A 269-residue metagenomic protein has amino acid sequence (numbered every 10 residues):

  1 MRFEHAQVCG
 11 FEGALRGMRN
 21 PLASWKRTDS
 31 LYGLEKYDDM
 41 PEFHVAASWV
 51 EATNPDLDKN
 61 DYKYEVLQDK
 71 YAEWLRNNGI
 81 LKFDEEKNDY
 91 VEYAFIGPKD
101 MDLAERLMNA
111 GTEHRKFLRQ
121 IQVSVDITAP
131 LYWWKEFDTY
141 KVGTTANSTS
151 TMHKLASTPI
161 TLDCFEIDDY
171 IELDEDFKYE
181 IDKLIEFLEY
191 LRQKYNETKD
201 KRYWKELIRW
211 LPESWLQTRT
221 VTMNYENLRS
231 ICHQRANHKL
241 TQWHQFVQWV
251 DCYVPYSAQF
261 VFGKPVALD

Functional and structural regions predicted by a protein language model:
M1-D269: Family-specific signature for flavin-dependent thymidylate synthase
